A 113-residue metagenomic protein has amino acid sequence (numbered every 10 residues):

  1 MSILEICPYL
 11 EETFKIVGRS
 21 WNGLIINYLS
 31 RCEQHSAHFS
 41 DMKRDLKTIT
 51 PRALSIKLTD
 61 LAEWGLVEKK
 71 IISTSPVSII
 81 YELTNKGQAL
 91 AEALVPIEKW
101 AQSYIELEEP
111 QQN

Functional and structural regions predicted by a protein language model:
M1-E5: Long, low-complexity, charged/polar intrinsically disordered regions in eukaryotic proteins
P8-A53, I80: N-terminal helix-turn-helix DNA-binding core of bacterial DNA-binding proteins
R52, W64, W100-S103: Amphipathic, soluble alpha-helical interaction motifs
L54, L58-L61: Basic amphipathic alpha-helical segments that dock to polyanions
A62-E82: Beta-hairpin "wing" of winged helix-turn-helix
S75-P96: Basic, amphipathic "hinge/linker" alpha-helix immediately C-terminal to the N-terminal HTH DNA-binding motif
E92-N113: Amphipathic alpha-helical dimerization/coiled-coil segments that flank or bridge DNA-binding/regulatory modules
